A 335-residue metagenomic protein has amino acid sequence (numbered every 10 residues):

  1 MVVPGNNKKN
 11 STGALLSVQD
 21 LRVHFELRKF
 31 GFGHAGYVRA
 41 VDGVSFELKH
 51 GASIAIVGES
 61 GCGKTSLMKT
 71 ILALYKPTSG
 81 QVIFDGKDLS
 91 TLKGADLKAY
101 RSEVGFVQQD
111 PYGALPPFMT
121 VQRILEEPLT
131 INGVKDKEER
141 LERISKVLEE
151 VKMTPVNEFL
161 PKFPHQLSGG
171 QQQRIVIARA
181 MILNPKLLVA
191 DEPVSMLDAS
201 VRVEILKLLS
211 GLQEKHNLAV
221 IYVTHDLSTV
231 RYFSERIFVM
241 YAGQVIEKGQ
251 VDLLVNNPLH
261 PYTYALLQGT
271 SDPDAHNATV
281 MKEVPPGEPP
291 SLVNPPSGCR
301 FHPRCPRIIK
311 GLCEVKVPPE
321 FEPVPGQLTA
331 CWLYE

Functional and structural regions predicted by a protein language model:
K9-S11, R28, F32, T154 (+1 more regions): Charged, flexible cofactor/metal-binding loops and thiol motifs
F32-A35, L89-G105, I131, L254-P258 (+1 more regions): ABC ATPase NBD coupling module
L72: Helix-to-loop junction immediately C-terminal to a conserved catalytic motif
G80-D88: Conserved ABC transporter NBD signature motif
F163-L167, Q171: Conserved ABC ATPase signature
I182-K186: A short, proline-enriched helix->beta-strand linker immediately N-terminal to the Walker B motif in ABC-type P-loop
L197, V201-H276: P-loop NTP-binding/switch modules centered on Walker-like glycine-rich loops
